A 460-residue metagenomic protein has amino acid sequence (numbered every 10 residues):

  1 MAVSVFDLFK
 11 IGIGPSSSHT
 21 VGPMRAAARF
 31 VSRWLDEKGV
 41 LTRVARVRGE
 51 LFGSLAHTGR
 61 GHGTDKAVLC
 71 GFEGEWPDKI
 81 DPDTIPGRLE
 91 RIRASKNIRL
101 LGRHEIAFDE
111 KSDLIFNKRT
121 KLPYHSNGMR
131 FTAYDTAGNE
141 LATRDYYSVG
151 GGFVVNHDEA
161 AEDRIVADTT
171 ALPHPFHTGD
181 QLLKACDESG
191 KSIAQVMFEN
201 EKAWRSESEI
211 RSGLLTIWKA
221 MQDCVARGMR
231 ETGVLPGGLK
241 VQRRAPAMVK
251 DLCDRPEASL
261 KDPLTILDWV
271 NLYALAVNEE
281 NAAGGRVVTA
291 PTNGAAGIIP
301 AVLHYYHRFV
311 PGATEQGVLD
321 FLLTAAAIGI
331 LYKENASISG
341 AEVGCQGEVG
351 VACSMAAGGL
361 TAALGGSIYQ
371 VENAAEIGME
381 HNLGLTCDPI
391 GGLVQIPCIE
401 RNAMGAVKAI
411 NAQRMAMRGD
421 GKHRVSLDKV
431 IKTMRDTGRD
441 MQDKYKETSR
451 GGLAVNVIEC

Functional and structural regions predicted by a protein language model:
L8, G12, V270-N278, F321-G329 (+3 more regions): Short alpha-helical scaffolding segments that buttress acidic/His motifs in well-ordered protein cores
F9-A27, A283-V302, V343-S354: Conserved phosphate/anionic-ligand binding catalytic regions in large, soluble enzymes, centered on
S18-L35, P300-G312, A357-G365: Alpha-helical support elements that line or immediately flank enzyme active sites and cofactor-binding pockets
V44-G59, R91-I98, F321-E334, E376-P389 (+1 more regions): Short, mixed-charge aromatic SLiMs
P77-A258: C-terminal regulatory domains involved in ligand/effector binding and gene-expression control
R205-G344, G452-C460: Accessory "access/gating" subregions that flank catalytic or transport cores
A313, T324, I330-A403, M415-R424: Hydrophobic alpha-helical bundle architecture
R424-C460: Extended hydrophobic packing segments that form well-structured cores
